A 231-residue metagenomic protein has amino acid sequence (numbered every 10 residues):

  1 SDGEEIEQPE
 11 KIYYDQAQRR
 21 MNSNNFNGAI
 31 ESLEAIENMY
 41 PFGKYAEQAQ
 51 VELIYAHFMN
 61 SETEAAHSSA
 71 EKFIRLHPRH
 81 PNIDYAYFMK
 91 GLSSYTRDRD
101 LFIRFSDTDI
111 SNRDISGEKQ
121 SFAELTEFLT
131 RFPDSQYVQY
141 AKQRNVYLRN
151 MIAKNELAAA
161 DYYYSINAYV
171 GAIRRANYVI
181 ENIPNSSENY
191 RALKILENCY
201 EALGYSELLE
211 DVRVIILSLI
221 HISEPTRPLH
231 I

Functional and structural regions predicted by a protein language model:
E5-N60: Post-signal-peptide N-terminal segment of Sec-exported extracytoplasmic proteins
M39-A46, R75-Y85, R99-D100, I115-S116 (+6 more regions): Short solvent-exposed coil/turn linkers within tandem alpha-helical repeat scaffolds
E62-S68, S94-E124, Y163, N167: Short coil/linker segments at helix-helix boundaries
H221-I231: Single conserved hydrophobic/aromatic residue that forms the stacking wall/gate of nucleotide- or nucleobase-binding
